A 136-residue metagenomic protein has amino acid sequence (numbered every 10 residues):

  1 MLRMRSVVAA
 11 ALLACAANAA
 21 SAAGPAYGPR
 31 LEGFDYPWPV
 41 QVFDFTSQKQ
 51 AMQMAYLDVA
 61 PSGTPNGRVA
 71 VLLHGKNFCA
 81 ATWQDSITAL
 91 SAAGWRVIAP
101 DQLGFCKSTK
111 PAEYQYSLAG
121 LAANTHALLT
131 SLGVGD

Functional and structural regions predicted by a protein language model:
L2-R5, A20-A70, A92-W95, V134-G135: Alpha/beta-hydrolase fold catalytic core
V8-N18: Bacterial N-terminal signal peptides
F45-Q50, L57-T64, A99-D136: Active-site loop/oxyanion-hole signature of alpha/beta-hydrolase fold enzymes
G67, T82-W83, T109: Short, solvent-exposed loop/turn and secondary-structure capping segments
L72-G75, A99: Structural cue for short, hydrophobic secondary-structure segments
G75-I87: The serine-hydrolase catalytic nucleophile loop
I87-S91, Y114-Y116: Glycine-rich, phosphate-binding/catalytic loops in enzymes
A89-D101: Active-site machinery of serine-nucleophile hydrolases
